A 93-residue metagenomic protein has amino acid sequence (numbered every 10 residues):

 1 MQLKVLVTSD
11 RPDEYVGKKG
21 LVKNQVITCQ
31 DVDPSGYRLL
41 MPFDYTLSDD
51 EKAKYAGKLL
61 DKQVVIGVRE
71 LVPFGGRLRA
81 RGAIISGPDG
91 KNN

Functional and structural regions predicted by a protein language model:
M1-L3, K23-Q25, M41-F43, L60-V64: A generic structural signal for short beta-strands and their flanking turns/coil linkers
M1-N24: Structural detector for short beta-strands of small beta-barrel domains
V5-S9, L60-L71: OB-fold and OB-like beta-barrel modules that bind single-stranded nucleic acids
D13-K18, D33, P73, G87: Acidic surface patches and DE-rich sequence motifs
V16-T46: OB-fold (S1/OB) nucleic-acid-binding surfaces
I27-V32, I66-E70, G87: Oligomerization/assembly interface segments of phage tail-like spikes and tubes
L47-I66: Short nucleic-acid-contacting surface segments enriched for D/E, G, S/T with interspersed K/R
R69-N93: OB-fold/S1-family single-stranded nucleic acid-binding modules
